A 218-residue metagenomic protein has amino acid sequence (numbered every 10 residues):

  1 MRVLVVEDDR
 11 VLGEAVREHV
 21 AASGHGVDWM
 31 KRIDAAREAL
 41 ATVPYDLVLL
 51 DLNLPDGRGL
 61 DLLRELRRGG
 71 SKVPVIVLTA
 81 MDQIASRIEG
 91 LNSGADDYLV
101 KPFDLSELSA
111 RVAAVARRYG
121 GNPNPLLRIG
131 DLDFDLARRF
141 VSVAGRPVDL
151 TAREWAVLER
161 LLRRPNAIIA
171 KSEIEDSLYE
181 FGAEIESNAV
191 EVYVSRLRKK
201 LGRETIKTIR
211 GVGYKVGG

Functional and structural regions predicted by a protein language model:
M1-Y119, P123: N-terminal/domain-start alpha-helical segments
R2, A110-I168: Short, Lys/Arg-enriched segments at the junction into DNA-binding effector domains of transcriptional regulators
R2, G26, P74, L126 (+4 more regions): Residues at or immediately flanking beta-strands
D9, I33, M81-Q83, S106 (+6 more regions): A short, glycine- and basic residue-enriched loop/turn that sits immediately adjacent to a domain's principal
E14, D61-R64, D176, T208 (+1 more regions): Residue-level preference for short helical/loop micro-motifs built around acidic side chains
D96, V212-G213: Short acidic-rich active-site patches of cyclic nucleotide enzymes
F140, G145-E204, R210-V212, G218: Positively charged, aromatic-enriched patches within helix-turn-helix-type DNA-binding elements, predominantly
